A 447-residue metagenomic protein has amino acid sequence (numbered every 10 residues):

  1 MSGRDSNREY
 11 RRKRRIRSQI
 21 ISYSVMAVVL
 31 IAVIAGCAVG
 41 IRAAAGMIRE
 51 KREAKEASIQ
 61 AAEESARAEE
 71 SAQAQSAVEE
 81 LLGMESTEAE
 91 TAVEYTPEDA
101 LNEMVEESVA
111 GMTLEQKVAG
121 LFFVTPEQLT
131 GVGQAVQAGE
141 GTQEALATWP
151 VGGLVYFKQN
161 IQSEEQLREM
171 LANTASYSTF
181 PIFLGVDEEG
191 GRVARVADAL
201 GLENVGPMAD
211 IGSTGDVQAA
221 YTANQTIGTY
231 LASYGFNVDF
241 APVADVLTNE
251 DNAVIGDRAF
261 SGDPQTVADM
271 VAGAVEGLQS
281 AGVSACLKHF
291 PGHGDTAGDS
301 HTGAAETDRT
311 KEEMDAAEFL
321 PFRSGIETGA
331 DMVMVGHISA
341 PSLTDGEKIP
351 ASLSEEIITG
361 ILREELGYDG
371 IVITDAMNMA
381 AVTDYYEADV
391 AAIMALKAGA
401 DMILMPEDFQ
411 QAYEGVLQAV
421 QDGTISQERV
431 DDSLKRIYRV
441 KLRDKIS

Functional and structural regions predicted by a protein language model:
S2-L184, E188-R195: N-terminal hydrophobic targeting/anchoring segments and the immediately downstream early-domain regions of hydrolases
E90-Y95, V105, Q128-G133, G153-Q162 (+7 more regions): Second-shell loop/turn segments in exported
T113, G133-Q134, A138, S163-S176 (+4 more regions): Second-shell residues forming the walls of enzyme active-site clefts
F123, V155, D239-F240, C286 (+2 more regions): Conserved beta-strand positions in the central sheet of alpha/beta enzyme cores
P181-E188, F240, E428, S433: Short beta-strand elements of ligand-binding domains
I182-N224: Substrate-binding cleft of extracellular glycoside hydrolase catalytic domains
G206-V275, Q279: A substrate-binding/cap region within the structured catalytic cores of diverse enzymes
